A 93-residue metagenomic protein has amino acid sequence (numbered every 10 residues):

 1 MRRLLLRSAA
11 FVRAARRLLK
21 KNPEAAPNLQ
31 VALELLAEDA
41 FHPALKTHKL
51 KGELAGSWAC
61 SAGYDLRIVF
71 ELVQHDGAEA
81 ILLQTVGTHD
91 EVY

Functional and structural regions predicted by a protein language model:
M1-L4, R13-R17, P23-A26, S61-Y93: Enriched for short, Lys/Arg-rich terminal
L5, L19-K20, E34, K51 (+2 more regions): Compositionally biased amphipathic helical and low-complexity segments enriched in hydrophobic
R7-P43: N-terminal first-folded block
A10, A55, T88: Residues that form or immediately flank small-molecule/cofactor binding pockets and catalytic motifs
A32, K46, G56, Y64-L66 (+1 more regions): A generic structural signal for short beta-strands and their flanking turns/coil linkers
L35-A59: A short, surface-exposed loop/turn module that caps and links secondary-structure elements
